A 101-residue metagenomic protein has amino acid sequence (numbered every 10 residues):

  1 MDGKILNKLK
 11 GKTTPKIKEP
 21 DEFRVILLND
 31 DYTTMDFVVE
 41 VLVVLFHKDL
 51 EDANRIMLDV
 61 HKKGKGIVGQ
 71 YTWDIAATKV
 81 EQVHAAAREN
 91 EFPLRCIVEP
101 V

Functional and structural regions predicted by a protein language model:
M1-V101: Terminal domain-initiation and capping elements
